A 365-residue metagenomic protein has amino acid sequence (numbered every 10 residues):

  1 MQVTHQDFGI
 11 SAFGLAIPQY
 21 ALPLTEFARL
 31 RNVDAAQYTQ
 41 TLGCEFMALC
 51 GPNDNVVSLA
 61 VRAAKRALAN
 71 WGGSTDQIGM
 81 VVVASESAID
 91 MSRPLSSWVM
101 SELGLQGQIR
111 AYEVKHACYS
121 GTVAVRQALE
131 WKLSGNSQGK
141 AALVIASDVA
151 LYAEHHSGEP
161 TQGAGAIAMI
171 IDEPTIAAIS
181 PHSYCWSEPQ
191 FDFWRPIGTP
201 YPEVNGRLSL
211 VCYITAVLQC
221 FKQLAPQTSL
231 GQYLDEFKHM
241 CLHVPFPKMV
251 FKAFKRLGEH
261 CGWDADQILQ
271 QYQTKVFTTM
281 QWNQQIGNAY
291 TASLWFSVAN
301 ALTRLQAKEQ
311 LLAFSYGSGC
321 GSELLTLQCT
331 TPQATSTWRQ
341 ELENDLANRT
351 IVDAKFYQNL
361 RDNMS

Functional and structural regions predicted by a protein language model:
M1-N53, H155-T215, L325-S365: Condensing-enzyme catalytic core mediating Claisen C-C bond formation in acyl metabolism
I10, V56-T122, L230-L257: Conserved beta-ketoacyl condensing-enzyme motif
G14-A16, A84-D90, H116-S120, A146-L151 (+2 more regions): Acidic, glycine-rich active-site loops and adjacent beta-strand->loop/helix elements that engage anionic groups
D34, V56-W71, C212-T228, S297 (+1 more regions): Short, well-ordered amphipathic alpha-helical segments that serve as non-catalytic structural scaffolds within diverse
Q37-T41, E45-N55, S87-A141, S147 (+1 more regions): Conserved catalytic cysteine-centered active-site region of acyl-thioester-dependent Claisen-condensing enzymes
L133-A168: Flexible, glycine-rich active-site loops centered on histidine and acidic residues that chelate a metal or position
R207-T228, D235-G258, W282-G287, T291: A conserved active-site cap/scaffold subdomain adjacent to cofactor or substrate pockets
Q273-A347: C-terminal catalytic subdomain
